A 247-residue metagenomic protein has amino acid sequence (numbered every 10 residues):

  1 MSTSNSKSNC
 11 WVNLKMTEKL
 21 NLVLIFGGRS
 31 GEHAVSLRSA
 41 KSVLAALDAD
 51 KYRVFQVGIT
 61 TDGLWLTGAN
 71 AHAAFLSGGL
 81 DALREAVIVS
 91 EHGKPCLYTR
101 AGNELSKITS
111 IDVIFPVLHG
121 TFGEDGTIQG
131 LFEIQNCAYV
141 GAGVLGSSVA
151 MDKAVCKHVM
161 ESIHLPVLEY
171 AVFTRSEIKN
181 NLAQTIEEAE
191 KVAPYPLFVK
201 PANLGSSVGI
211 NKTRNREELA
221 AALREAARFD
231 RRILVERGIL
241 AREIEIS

Functional and structural regions predicted by a protein language model:
K7-V140, V144-L145, V149-M151, V155 (+1 more regions): ATP-binding N-terminal substructure of ATP-dependent carboxylate-amine bond-forming enzymes
V140, L168, F198, L234-E236 (+1 more regions): Structural detector of well-ordered beta-strand residues that form the stable sheet scaffold of enzyme domains
A154-I163: Structured adenosyl-cofactor binding patch, chiefly the S-adenosyl-L-methionine
M160-E161, A189-I210, D230-A241: ATP-grasp fold ATP-binding core
S162-P201: Rossmann-like NAD(P)H-binding beta-loop-alpha module
N211-S247: Phosphate-binding site of ATP-dependent enzymes
